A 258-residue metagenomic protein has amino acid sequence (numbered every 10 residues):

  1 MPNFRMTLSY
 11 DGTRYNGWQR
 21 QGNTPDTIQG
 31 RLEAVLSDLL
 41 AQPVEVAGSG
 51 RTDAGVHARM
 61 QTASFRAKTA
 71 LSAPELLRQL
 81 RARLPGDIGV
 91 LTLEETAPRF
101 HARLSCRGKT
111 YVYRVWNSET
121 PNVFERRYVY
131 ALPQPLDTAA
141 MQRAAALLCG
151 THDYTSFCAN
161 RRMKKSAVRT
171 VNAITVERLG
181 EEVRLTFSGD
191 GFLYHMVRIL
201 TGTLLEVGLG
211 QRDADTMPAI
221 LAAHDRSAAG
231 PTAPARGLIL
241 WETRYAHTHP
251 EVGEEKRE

Functional and structural regions predicted by a protein language model:
M1-E258: Structured-RNA-binding interfaces characteristic of tRNA pseudouridine synthases
